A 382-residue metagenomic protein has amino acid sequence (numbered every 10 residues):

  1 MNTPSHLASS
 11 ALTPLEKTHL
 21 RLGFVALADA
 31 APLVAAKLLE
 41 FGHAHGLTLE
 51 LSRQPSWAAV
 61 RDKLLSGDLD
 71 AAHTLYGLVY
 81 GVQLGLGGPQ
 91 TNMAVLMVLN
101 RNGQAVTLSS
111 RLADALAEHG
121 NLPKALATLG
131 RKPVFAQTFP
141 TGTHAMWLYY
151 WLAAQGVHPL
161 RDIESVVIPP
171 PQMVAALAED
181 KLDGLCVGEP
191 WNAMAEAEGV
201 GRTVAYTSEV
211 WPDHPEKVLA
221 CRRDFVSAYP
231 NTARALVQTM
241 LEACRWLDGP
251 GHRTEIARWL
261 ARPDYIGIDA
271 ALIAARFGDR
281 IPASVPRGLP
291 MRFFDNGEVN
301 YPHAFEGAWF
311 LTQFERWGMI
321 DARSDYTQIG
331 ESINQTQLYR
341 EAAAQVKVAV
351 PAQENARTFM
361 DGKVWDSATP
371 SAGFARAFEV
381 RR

Functional and structural regions predicted by a protein language model:
N2-L160, V166, D183-P190, V200-D213 (+1 more regions): Short, glycine-/small- and polar/acidic-enriched structural segments that line small-molecule recognition paths
K63-L65, A176-A178, F314: Hydrophobic residues within well-ordered alpha-helices
D70, P169-E198, T203, R222 (+3 more regions): Ligand-binding pocket segment of bilobal, Venus flytrap-like solute-binding proteins
V106-T107, V218-C221, F225-V226: Short glycine- and hydrophobic/aromatic-rich loop-to-beta-strand nucleating segment in the catalytic cores
H158-I163, S227-T232: Inter-helical turn/loop segments and adjacent helix faces that build the functional surface of alpha-helical bundle
D213-H214, E255: Short gly/pro-enriched beta-turn/loop segments at secondary-structure junctions
P230-N334: Secondary-structure end/capping motifs
L311-R382: Conserved C-terminal helix/tail region of periplasmic/extracytoplasmic solute-binding proteins
